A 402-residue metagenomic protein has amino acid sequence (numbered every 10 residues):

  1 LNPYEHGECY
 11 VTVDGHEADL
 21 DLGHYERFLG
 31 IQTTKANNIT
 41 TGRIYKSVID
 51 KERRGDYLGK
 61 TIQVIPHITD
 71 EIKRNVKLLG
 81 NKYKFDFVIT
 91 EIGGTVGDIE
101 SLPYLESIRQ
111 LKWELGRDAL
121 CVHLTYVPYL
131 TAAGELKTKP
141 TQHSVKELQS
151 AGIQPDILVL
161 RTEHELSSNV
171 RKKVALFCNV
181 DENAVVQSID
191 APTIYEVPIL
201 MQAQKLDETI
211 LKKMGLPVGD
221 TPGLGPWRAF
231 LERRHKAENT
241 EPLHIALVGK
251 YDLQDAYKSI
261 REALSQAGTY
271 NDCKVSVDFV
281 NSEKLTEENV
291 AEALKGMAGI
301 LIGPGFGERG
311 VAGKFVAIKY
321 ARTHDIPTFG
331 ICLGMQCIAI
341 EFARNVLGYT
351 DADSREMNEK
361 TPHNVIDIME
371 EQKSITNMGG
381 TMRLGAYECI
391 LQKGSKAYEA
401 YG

Functional and structural regions predicted by a protein language model:
L1-N2, D86, C121-V122, C332-M335 (+2 more regions): Intrinsic structural disorder
L1-S276, E283-G299, F306-G307, G313-Y320 (+1 more regions): Flexible phosphate-sensing "switch/lid" loops adjacent to ATP/NTP-binding sites across phosphate-transfer
E5-H6, T34, I39, R43 (+7 more regions): Residue-level signal for pocket-adjacent positions within structured domains
C121, D278, E356-E359: Beta-strand segments within the central parallel beta-sheet cores of soluble alpha/beta enzyme folds
D207, Y398-G402: Short, intrinsically disordered, charge-balanced linker/junction segments flanking boundaries in proteins
A293-E388, K393-K396: Cysteine-nucleophile active-site neighborhood
